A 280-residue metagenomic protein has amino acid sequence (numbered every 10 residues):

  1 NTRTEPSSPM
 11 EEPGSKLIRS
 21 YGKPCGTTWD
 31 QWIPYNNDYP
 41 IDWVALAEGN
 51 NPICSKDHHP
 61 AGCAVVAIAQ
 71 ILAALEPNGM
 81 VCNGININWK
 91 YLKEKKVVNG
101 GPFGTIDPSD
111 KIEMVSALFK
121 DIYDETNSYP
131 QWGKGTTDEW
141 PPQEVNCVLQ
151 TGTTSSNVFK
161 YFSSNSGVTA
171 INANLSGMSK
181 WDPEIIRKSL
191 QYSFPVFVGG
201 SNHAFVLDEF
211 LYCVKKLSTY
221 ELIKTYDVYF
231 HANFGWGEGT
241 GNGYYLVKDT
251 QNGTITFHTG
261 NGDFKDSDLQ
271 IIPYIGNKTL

Functional and structural regions predicted by a protein language model:
N1-V148: Active-site-adjacent structural segments surrounding the nucleophilic cysteine of cysteine proteases and isopeptidases
S15, K23, T27, N50 (+13 more regions): Intrinsically disordered, low-complexity regions
L17, L46, L72-L75, M80 (+14 more regions): Generic detector of leucine side chains in alpha-helical contexts
S20, P34, D38, K90 (+8 more regions): Intrinsically disordered, low-complexity N-terminal regions enriched in serine/proline/glycine with scattered basic
Y21, G26-Q31, N37-D38, D42-W43 (+3 more regions): Generic preference for hydrophobic/aromatic residues in regular secondary structure cores
W29, D57-A61, Q70-I71, P77-N78 (+6 more regions): Aromatic-residue detector
A61-V65, A69-A73, S109-L211: Predominantly the structural core of cysteine protease catalytic domains
S176-L280: Active-site signature of cysteine proteases
